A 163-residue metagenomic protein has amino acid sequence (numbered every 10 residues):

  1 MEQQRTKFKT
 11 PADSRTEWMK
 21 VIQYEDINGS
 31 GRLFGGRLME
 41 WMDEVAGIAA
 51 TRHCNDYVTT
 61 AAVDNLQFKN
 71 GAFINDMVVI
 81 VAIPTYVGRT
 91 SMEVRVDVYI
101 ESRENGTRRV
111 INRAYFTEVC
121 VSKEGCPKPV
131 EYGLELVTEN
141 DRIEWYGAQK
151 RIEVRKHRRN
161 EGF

Functional and structural regions predicted by a protein language model:
Q3-W18, F73-I74, T85-F163: HotDog/MaoC-like acyl-thioester-processing domains
E17, V58, V63: Short coil/loop residues immediately preceding or within conserved phosphate-binding loops of NTP-utilizing enzyme
V21-I27: A short small-residue
I27-M39: A conserved, well-ordered hydrophobic junction motif at loop->secondary-structure transitions
G29-R32, T51, N70-G71, R108: Short histidine-centered beta-strand/loop micro-motifs that create catalytic or ligand/metal-coordination sites
R37-N55: Active-site helix/loop of acyl-thioester processing domains in fatty-acid/polyketide metabolism, spanning hotdog-fold
A61-G71, M77-T85, I100: Conserved interaction-surface patches within small, structured recognition/assembly domains
